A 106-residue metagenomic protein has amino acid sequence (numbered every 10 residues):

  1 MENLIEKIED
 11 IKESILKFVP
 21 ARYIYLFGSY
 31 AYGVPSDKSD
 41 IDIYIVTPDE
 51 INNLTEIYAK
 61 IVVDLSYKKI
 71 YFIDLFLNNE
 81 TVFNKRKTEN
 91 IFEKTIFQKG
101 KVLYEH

Functional and structural regions predicted by a protein language model:
M1-Y23, Y32-D37, T47-H106: Catalytic core of pol beta-like nucleotidyltransferases
F27-S29: Glycine-rich beta-strand-to-loop/alpha-helix junction loops that act as flexible
D42-V46: Short, aliphatic-rich beta-strand segments
